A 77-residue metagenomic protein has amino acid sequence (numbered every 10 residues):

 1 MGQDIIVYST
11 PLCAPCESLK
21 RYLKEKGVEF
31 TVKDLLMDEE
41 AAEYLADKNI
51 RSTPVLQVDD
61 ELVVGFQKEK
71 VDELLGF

Functional and structural regions predicted by a protein language model:
M1-K26: Local sequence-structure signature of Cys/Sec-based thiol-disulfide redox active-site neighborhoods
A14, E39-E40, E69-K70: Short alpha-helical
E29: Residue-level detector of anion-binding/catalytic polar loops
D34-R51: Thioredoxin-like thiol-disulfide oxidoreductase module
P54-L62: A short, hydrophobic beta-strand/beta-hairpin element that forms part of a small beta-sheet core
E61-F77: C-terminal cap of thioredoxin/glutaredoxin-like
